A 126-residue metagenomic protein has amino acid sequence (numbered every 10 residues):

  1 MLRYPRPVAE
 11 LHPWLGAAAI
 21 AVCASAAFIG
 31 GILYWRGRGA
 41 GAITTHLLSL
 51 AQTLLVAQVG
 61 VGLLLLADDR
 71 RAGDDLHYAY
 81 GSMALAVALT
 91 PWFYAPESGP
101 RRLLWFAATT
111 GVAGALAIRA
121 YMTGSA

Functional and structural regions predicted by a protein language model:
L2-A24: Hydrophobic transmembrane alpha-helical segments in integral membrane proteins
W14-A21, R70-A84: Structural signature of hydrophobic alpha-helical transmembrane segments
A19-G37: N-terminal signal-anchor/start-transfer transmembrane helix
W35-T45, A95-R102: Membrane-interface helix-boundary motifs at transmembrane edges
G39-L55, L76-H77: Loop-to-helix transition at the N-terminal end of transmembrane alpha-helices
I43-A51, R101-T110: Cytoplasmic-side transmembrane-helix entry/capping segments in multi-pass membrane proteins
R70-R71, L89-W105, M122-T123: Membrane-helix boundary connector in multi-pass membrane proteins
A115-A126: Juxtamembrane boundary at the C-terminal end of a transmembrane helix
